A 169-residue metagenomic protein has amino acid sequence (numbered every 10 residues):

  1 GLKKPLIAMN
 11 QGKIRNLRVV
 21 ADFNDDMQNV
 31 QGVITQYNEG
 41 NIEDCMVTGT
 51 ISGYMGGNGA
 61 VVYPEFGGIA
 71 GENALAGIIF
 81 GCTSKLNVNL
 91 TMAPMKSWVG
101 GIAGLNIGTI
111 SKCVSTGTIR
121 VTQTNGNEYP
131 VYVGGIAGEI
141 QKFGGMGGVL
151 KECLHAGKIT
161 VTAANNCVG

Functional and structural regions predicted by a protein language model:
G1-G169: Predominantly extracellular beta-rich ligand-binding scaffolds that present long acidic/polar faces for carbohydrate
